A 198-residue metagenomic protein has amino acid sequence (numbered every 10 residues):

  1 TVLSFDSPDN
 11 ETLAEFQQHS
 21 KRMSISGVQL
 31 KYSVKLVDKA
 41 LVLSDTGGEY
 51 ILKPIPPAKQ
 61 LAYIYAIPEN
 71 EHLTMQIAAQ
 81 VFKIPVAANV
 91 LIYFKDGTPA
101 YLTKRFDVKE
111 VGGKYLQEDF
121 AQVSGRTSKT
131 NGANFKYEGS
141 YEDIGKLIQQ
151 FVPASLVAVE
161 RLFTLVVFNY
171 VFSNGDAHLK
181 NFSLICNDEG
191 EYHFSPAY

Functional and structural regions predicted by a protein language model:
T1-S7: TRNA-binding/sensing appendages of the translation machinery
V2, T12-F16, I144, I148: Generic structural signal of hydrophobic/aromatic residues within well-ordered alpha-helices of folded domains
S7-G132: Conserved ATP-binding subdomain of kinase catalytic cores across diverse folds
Y65-F82, S140-Y198: Conserved kinase catalytic-core segment
E110-V123, T130-G145, G175, E191-Y198: A glycine-rich, aromatic-flanked flexible loop/lid motif
